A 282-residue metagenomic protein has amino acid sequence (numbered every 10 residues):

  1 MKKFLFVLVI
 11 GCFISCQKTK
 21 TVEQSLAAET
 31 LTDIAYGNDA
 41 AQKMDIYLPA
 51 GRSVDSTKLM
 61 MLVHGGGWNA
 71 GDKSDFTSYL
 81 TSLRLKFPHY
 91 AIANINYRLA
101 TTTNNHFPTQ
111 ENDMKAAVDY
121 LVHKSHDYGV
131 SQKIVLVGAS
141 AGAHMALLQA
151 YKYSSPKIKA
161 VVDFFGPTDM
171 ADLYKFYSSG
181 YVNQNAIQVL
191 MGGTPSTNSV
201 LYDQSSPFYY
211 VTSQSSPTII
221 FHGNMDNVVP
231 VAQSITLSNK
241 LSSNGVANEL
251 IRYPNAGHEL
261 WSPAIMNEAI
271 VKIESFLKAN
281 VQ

Functional and structural regions predicted by a protein language model:
T19-S53: N-terminal cap/lid segment of alpha/beta-hydrolase-fold proteins
S56-G66: Short beta-strand element of the alpha/beta-hydrolase
S74-N94: Short amphipathic alpha-helix adjacent to the substrate-entry channel of hydrolases
N105-S125: Alpha/beta-hydrolase active-site loop
L121-L136: Gly/Ser-rich "nucleophile elbow"/oxyanion-hole loop immediately N-terminal to the catalytic nucleophile in hydrolases
L148-T197: Hydrolase active-site cap/lid region
Q214, I219-H222, D226: Short beta-strand/loop motif that positions the catalytic acidic residue of the alpha/beta-hydrolase fold
F221, I235-Q282: C-terminal catalytic histidine-bearing segment of alpha/beta-hydrolase fold enzymes
